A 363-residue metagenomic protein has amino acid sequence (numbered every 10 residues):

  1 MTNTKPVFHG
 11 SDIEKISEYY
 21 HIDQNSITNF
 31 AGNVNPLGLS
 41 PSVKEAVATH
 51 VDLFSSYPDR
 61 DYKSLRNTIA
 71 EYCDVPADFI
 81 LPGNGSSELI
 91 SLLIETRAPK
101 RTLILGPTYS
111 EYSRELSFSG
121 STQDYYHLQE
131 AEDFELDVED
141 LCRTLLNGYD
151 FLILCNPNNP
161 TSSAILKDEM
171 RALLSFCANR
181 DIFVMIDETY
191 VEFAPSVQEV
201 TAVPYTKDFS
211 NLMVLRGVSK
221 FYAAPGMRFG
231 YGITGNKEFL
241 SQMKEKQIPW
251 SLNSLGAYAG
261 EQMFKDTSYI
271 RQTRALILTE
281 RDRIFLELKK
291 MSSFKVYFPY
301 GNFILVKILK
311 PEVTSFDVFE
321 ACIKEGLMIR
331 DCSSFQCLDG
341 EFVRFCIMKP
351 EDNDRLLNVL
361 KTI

Functional and structural regions predicted by a protein language model:
M1-S56: N-terminal "arm"/small-domain region of PLP-dependent enzymes with the aminotransferase-like
L39-V43, D61, N211-K290, F294-Y297: PLP-dependent aminotransferase class I/II
P58, A70-L92: Short loop-beta-helix segment that forms the pyridoxal 5′-phosphate
E95-L154: PLP-dependent aminotransferase-like
S119, N179-R180, F209, E325: Helix C-cap/helix->beta junction micro-motif
E132-P195: Active-site phosphate-binding strand-loop segment of PLP-dependent enzymes
D168, K324-E325, S334-I363: PLP-dependent enzyme catalytic core of the Aspartate aminotransferase-like
L278, M291-E325: Conserved PLP-binding catalytic core of the aspartate aminotransferase-like
